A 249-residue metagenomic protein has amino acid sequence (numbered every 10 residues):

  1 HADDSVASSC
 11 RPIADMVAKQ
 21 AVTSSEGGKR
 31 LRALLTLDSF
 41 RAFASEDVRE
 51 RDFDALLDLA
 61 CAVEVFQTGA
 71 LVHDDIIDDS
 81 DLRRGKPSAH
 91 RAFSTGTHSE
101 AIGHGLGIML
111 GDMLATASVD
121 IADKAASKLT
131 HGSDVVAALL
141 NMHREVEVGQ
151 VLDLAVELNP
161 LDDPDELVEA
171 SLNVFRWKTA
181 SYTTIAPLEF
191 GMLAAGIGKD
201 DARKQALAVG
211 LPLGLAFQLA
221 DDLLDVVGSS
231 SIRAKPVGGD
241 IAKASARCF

Functional and structural regions predicted by a protein language model:
H1-V63, T68, V72, D79-E100 (+2 more regions): Conserved N-terminal diphosphate/IPP-binding helix and adjacent helical/loop segment of trans-prenyltransferase domains
E26, M109, S127-T130, T179 (+2 more regions): Residues in soluble alpha-helical coiled-coils and helical-bundle/repeat scaffolds
L31-T36, G111-I121, Y182-L188, A244-F249: Well-ordered alpha-helical segments within folded domains of soluble proteins
A42-F53, D120-A138, L158-S171, E189-A206 (+1 more regions): Inter-helical turn/loop segments and adjacent helix faces that build the functional surface of alpha-helical bundle
L56-D81, L140-E147, S181-T184, E189-M192 (+1 more regions): Active-site alpha-helical segments that house and flank conserved acidic catalytic motifs for diphosphate chemistry
R83-D112, L161-A180, K204, A208 (+1 more regions): Divalent-cation-assisted or electrostatically stabilized phosphate/pyrophosphate-binding catalytic cores
G111-A122, H131-G149: Aromatic- and glycine-enriched pocket-lining scaffold segments that form the walls of small-molecule binding clefts
A137-P187: Loop-centered beta-sheet repeat module
